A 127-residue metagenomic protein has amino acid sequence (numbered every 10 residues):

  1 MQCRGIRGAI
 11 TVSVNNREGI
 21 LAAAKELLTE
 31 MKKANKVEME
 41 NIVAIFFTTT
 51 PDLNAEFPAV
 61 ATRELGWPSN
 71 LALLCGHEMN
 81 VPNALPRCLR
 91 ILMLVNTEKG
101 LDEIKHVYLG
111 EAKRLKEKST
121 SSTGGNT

Functional and structural regions predicted by a protein language model:
M1-T127: Terminal domain-initiation and capping elements
